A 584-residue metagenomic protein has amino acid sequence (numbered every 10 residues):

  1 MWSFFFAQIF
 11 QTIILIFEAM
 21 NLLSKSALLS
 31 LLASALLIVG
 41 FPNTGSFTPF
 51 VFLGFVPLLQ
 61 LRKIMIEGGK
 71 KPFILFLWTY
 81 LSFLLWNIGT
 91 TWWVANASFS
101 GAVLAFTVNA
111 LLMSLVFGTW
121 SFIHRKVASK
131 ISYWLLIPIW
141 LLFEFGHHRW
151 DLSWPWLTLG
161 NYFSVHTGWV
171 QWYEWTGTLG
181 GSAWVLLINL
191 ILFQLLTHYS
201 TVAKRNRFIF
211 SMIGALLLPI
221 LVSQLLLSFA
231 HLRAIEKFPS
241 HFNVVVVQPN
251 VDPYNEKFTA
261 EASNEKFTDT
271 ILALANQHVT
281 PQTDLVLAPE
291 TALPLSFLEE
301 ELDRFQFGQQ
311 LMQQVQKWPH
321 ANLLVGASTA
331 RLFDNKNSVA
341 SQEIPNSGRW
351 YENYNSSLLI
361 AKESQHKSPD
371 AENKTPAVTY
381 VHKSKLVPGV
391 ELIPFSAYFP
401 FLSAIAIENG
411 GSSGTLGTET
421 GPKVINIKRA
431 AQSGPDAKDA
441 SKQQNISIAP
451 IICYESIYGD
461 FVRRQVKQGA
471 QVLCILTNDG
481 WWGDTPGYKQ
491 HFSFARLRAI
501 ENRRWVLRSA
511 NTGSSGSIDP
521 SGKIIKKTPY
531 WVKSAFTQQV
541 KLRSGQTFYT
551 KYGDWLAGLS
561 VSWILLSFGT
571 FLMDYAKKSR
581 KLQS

Functional and structural regions predicted by a protein language model:
Q8-Q11, E18: Charged/polar low-complexity intrinsically disordered segments
M20-L232, G483-D484, A495-R498, A510 (+3 more regions): Membrane-embedded alpha-helical bundles of multi-pass enzymes that act on lipidic or dolichyl-linked glycan substrates
N43-G45, I64-F73, K126-S129, T197-I209 (+4 more regions): Intrinsically disordered, low-complexity coil segments
T44-L59, W86-G89, Q248-P249, Q282-E299 (+2 more regions): Short, conserved active-site loops that position catalytic residues or coordinate cofactors/metal ions across diverse
F122-R125, H198, A273-Q277, Q314 (+1 more regions): A generic secondary-structure signal
V165-W169, P219-A288, L295-V315: Membrane-interface segments at or immediately adjacent to transmembrane helices that form the boundary between
A288-S584: Solvent-exposed soluble domains appended to multi-pass membrane proteins
